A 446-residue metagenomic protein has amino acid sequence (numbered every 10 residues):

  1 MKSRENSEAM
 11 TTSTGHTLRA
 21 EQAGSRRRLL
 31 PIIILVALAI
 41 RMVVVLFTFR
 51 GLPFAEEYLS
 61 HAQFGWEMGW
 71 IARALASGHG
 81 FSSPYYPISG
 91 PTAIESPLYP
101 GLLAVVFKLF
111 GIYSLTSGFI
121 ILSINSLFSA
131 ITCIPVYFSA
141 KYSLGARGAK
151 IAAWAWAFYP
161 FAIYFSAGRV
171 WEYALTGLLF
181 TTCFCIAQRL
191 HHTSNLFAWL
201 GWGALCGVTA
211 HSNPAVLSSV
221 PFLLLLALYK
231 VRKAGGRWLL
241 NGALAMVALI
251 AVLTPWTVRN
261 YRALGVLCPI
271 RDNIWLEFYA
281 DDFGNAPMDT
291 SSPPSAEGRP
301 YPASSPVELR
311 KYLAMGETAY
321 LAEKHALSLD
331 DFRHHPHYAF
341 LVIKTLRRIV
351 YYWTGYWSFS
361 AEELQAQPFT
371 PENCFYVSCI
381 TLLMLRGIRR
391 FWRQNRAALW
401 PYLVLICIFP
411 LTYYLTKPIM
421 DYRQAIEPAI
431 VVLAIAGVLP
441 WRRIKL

Functional and structural regions predicted by a protein language model:
P31, I120-L144, T182-I186, L382-R386: Transmembrane-helix motifs of polytopic, lipid-linked glycan transferases
A37-I40, N125, A149-P160, L178 (+4 more regions): Short helix- or helix-capping micro-motifs that position conserved polar/aromatic residues at function-defining sites
L46-A55, S60-P91, L98, V105 (+1 more regions): Extracytosolic helix-loop segments that constitute the early lumenal/periplasmic catalytic or substrate-binding loops
A93, P97-G101, L109-I134, A153 (+1 more regions): Loop-to-helix entry region of an early transmembrane alpha helix in multi-pass inner-membrane enzymes
L115, F119-I120, K324, D330-Y402 (+1 more regions): Membrane-interface anchor segments at the N-terminal boundary of transmembrane helices in multi-pass membrane enzymes
L115-F119, I131-F161, G177-L178, H192 (+2 more regions): Transmembrane-helix signature of polytopic, membrane-embedded enzymes that assemble or transfer cell-envelope glycans
S143-A146, C183-G201, T209, A227-V231 (+1 more regions): Membrane-interface transmembrane helices that cradle and orient dolichyl/undecaprenyl
Y261, L267-Y352: Membrane-proximal stem/loop segments at transmembrane-domain junctions that anchor or position
